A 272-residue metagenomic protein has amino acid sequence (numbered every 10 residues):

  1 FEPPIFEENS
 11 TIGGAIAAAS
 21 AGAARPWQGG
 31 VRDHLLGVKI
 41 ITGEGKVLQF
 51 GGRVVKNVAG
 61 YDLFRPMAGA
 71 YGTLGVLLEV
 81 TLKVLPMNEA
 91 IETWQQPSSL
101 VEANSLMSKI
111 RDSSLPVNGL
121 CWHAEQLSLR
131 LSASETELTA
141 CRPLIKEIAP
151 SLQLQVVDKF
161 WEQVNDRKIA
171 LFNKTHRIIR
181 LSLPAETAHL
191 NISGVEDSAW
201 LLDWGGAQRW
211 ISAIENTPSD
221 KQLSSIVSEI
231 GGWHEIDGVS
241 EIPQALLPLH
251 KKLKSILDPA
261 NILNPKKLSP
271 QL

Functional and structural regions predicted by a protein language model:
F1-P3, E8-P116: FAD-binding subdomain of flavoenzyme oxidoreductases
E7, A124, S151-L272: Conserved glycine-rich FAD pyrophosphate-binding loop
R32, N57, P97-N104, S114 (+4 more regions): Electropositive phosphate-/nucleotide-binding environments in soluble metabolic enzymes
K39, Q49, C121, S128-R130 (+1 more regions): Structured core elements
I41, A70, L74, V80-V84 (+6 more regions): Change "in soluble alpha/beta enzymes" to "in soluble alpha/beta proteins
G45, L129, I211: Residue-level signal for inorganic ion chemistry
G51, V55-L85, E135-K174: Extended, compositionally biased intrinsically disordered regions at domain boundaries
I91-T93, P97, E102-L154: A conserved active-site cap/scaffold subdomain adjacent to cofactor or substrate pockets
